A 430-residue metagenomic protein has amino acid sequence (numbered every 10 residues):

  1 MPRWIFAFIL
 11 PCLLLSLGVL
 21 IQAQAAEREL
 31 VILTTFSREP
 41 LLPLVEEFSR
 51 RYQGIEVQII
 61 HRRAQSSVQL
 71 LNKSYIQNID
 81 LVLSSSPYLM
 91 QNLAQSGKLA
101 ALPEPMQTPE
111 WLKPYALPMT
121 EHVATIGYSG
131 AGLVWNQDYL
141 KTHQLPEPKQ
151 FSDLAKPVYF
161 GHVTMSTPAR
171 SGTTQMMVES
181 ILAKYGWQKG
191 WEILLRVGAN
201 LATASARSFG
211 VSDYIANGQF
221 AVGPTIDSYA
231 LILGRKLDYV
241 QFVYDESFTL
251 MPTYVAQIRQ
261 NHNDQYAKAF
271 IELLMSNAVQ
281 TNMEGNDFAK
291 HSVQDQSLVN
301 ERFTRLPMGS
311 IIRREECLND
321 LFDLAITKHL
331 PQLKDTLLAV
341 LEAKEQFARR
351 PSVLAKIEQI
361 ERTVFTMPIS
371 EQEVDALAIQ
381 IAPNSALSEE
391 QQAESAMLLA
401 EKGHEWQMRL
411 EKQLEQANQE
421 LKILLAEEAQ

Functional and structural regions predicted by a protein language model:
A26-Q91, V364: Early extracytoplasmic/lumenal segment of secretory-pathway proteins
L42, N78-I79, S85-S205, F209-A216: Extracytoplasmic ligand-binding site segments that recognize negatively charged/polar headgroups
Y88-N92, A216, A221-Y239: A ligand-binding cleft/hinge motif common to bilobed small-molecule-binding domains
V134-Y139, M251-D264, N282-M283: A bilobed periplasmic-binding-protein/Venus flytrap-type ligand-binding module shared by bacterial periplasmic
V163-S166, L273-D295: Periplasmic-binding protein-like
I193, H262-L274, N282-G285: Short amphipathic alpha-helical coupling segments at ligand-binding clamshell hinges and other catalytic/signaling
D295-A348, M397-L398, K402-Q416: An extracytoplasmic/periplasmic, membrane-proximal ligand-sensing/linker region
E345-Q430: C-terminal non-catalytic accessory extensions
